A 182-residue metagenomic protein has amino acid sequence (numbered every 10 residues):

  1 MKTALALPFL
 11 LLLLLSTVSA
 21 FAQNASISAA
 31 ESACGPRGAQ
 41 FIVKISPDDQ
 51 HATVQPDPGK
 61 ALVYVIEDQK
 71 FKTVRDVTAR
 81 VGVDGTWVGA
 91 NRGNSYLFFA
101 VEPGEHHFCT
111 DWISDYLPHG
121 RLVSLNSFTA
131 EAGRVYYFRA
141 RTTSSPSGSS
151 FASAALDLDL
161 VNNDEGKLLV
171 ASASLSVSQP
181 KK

Functional and structural regions predicted by a protein language model:
M1-F9: Bacterial N-terminal signal peptides that target proteins for export
A4, V18-A20: N-terminal compositionally biased, intrinsically disordered segments and leader/signal-like regions
P8-T17: Bacterial N-terminal signal peptides
A22-K182: Short loop/turn and low-complexity linker motifs enriched in small/turn-promoting residues
